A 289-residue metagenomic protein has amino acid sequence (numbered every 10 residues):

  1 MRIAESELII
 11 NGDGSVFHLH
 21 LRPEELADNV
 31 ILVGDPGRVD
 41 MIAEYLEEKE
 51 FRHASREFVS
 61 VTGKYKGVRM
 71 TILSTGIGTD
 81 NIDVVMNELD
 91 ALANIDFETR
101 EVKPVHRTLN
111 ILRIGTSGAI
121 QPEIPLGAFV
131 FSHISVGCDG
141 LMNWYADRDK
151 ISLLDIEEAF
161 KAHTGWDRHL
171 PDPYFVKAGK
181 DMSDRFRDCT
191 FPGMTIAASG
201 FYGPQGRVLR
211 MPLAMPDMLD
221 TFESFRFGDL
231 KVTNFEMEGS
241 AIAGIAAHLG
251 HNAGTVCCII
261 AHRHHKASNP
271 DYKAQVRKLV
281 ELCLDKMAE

Functional and structural regions predicted by a protein language model:
M1-Y174: Metabolite-binding pocket within alpha/beta catalytic cores that recognizes anionic/polar moieties
H18-E25, S199-Q205, R277-D285: Intrinsically disordered, low-complexity segments enriched in small residues
L32, V39, T75-I82, M86 (+5 more regions): Generic structural signal for well-ordered, non-membrane alpha-helical segments in soluble metabolic enzymes
G118, S135, I196-G203, A241 (+1 more regions): Glycine-rich beta-alpha junction loops
L154-F227: Active-site rim beta-loop-alpha module in soluble metabolic enzymes
D229-T233: Short pre-catalytic strand/loop immediately N-terminal to key active-site residues, enriched for Gly-Thr
S240-Y272: Zn-dependent metallopeptidase/amidohydrolase metal-coordination segment
H262-E289: His/Asp/Glu-rich mid-to-C-terminal helical/loop segments that flank catalytic regions of hydrolases
